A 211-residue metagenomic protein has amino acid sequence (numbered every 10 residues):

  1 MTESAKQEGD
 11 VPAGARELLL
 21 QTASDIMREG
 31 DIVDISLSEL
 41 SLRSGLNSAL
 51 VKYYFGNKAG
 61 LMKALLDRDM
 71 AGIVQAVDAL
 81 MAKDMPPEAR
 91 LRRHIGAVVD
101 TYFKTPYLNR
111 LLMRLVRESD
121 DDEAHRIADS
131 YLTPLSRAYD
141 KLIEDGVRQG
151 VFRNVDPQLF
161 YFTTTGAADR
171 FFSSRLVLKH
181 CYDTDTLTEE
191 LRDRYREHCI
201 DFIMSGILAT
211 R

Functional and structural regions predicted by a protein language model:
T2-S4, K104, T133-Q149, R153 (+1 more regions): C-terminal peripheral helix-coil segments that are non-catalytic and often amphipathic
E3-K6, L65-R93, L142-E144: Amphipathic alpha-helical linker/stalk segments
A15-A23, L40, L65-D69, I73 (+1 more regions): Generic hydrophobic, amphipathic alpha-helix propensity
L18, I26-G60, A64: Helix-turn-helix
T22-I26, A167: Short amphipathic alpha-helical elements of helix-turn-helix/winged-helix folds
E29-V33, D84, T105, Q149: Short coil/turn segments at alpha/beta junctions that flank glycine-rich nucleotide-binding fingerprints
D78-R110, P157-T164, D193-R196: Hydrophobic alpha-helical connector segments
D100-A138, L159, D185-E190: Short secondary-structure transition hinges
